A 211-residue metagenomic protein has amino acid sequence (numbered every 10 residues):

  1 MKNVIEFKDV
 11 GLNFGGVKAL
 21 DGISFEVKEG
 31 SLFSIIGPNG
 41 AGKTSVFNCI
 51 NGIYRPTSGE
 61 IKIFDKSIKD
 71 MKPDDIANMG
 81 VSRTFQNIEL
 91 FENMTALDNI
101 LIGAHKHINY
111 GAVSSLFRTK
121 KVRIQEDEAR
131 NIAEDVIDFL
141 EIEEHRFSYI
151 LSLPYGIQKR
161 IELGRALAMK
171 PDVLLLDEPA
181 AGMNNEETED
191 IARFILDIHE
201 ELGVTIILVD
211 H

Functional and structural regions predicted by a protein language model:
K2-H211: Glycine-rich phosphate-binding loops of nucleotide-dependent enzymes
